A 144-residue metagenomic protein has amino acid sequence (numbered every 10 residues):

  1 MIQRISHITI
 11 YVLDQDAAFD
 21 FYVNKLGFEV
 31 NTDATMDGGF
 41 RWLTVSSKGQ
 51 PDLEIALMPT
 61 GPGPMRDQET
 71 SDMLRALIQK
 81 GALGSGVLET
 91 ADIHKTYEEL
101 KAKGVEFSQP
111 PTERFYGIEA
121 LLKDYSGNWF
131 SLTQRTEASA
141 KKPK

Functional and structural regions predicted by a protein language model:
M1, I10, D33, R41-S46 (+1 more regions): Vicinal oxygen chelate
I2, Y11-G61: Core segments of cupin and vicinal oxygen chelate
I5-H7, A82-S85: Eukaryotic phosphotyrosine signaling hubs
D14-Q15, R66-T70, K95: Short hydrophobic/aromatic-rich motifs at helix boundaries and adjacent loops
M58-S71, Q109, E113, Q134-E137: Acetyl-CoA-dependent GNAT
R75-A76: A detector for short, charged/polar N-terminal pre-domain segments
